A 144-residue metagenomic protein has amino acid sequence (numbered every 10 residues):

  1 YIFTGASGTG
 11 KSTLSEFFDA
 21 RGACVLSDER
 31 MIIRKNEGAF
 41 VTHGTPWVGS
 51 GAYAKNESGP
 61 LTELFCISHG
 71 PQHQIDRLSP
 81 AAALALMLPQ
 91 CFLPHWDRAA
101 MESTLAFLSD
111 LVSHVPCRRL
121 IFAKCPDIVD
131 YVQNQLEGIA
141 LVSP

Functional and structural regions predicted by a protein language model:
Y1-T4, D19-P144: Glycine-rich, often acidic-flanked micro-motifs that create phosphate/phosphodiester-binding or positioning elements
K11: Conserved lysine of the Walker
L14-S15: Post-Walker A alpha-helix
